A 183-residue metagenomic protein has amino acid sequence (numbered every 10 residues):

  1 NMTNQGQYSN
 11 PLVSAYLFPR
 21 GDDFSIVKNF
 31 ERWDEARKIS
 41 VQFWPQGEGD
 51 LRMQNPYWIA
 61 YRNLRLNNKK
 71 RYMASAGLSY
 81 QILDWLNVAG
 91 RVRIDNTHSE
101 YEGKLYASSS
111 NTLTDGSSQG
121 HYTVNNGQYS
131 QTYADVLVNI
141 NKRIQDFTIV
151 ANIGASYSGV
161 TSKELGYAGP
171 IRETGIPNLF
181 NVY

Functional and structural regions predicted by a protein language model:
N1-R71, A89-Y183: Surface-exposed loop/interface segments of Gram-negative outer-membrane beta-barrel transport/assembly proteins
L78-D84: Long hydrophobic segments that form regular secondary structure
